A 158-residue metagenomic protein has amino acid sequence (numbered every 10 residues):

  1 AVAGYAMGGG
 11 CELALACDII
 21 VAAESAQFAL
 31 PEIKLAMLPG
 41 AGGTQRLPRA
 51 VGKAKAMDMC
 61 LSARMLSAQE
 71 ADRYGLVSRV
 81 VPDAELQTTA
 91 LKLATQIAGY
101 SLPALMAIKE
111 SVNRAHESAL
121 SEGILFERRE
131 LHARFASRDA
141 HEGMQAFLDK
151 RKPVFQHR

Functional and structural regions predicted by a protein language model:
A1, M7-L61, Y74, T89-L93: CoA-thioester-processing core
G8, A41, M65-L66, A84 (+1 more regions): Glycine-rich phosphate-binding loop at the start of an alpha helix
V21-A26, V77-L125, R129-A133, R138 (+1 more regions): C-terminal long alpha-helix characteristic of the crotonase
G43-R46, K55, A104-A107, E127-E130 (+1 more regions): Hydrophobic alpha-helical segments typical of transmembrane helices and their membrane-interface/capping positions
K53-M57, L66-R73, S101-M106: Short, structured loop/turn "capping" segments at alpha-beta junctions
M59-C60, I108-S111, F147: Short alpha-helical scaffolding segments that buttress acidic/His motifs in well-ordered protein cores
G143-R158: Short, basic/aromatic-enriched C-terminal tail that caps enzymatic domains
